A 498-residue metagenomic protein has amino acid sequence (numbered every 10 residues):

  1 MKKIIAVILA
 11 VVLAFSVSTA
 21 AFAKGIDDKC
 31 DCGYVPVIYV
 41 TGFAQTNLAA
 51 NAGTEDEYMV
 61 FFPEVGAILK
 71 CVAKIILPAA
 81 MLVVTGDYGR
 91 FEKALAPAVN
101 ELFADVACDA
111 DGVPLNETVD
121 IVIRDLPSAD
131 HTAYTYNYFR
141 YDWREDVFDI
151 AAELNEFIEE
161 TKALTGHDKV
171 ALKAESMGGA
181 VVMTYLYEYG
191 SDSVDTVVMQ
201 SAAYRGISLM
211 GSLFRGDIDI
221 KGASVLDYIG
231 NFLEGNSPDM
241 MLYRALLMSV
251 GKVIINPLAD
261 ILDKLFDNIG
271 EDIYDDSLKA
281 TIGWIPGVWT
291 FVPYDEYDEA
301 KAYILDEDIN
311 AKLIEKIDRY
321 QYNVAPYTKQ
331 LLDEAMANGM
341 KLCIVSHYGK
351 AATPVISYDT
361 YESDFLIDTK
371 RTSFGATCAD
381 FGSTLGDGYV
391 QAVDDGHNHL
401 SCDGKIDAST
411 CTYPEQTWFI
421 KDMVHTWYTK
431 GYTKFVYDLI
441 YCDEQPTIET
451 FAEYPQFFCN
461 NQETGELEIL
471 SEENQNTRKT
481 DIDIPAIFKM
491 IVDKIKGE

Functional and structural regions predicted by a protein language model:
M1, V72, I229, L262-L265 (+7 more regions): Generic structural signal of hydrophobic/aromatic residues within well-ordered alpha-helices of folded domains
M1-I8: Positively charged n-region of N-terminal signal peptides that target proteins for export
T19-F22: Sec/Tat signal peptide C-region and signal peptidase I cleavage site
K24-K173, G179-F232, A351, Y361-D364 (+3 more regions): N-terminal non-catalytic accessory region
L115, V119, L258, L262 (+7 more regions): Short amphipathic alpha-helical segments that mediate assembly, nucleic-acid/protein binding, or membrane association
Y134-N137, Y141, E145, E271-T360: Alpha/beta-hydrolase fold catalytic core
G222-K312: Alpha/beta-hydrolase-fold enzymes
